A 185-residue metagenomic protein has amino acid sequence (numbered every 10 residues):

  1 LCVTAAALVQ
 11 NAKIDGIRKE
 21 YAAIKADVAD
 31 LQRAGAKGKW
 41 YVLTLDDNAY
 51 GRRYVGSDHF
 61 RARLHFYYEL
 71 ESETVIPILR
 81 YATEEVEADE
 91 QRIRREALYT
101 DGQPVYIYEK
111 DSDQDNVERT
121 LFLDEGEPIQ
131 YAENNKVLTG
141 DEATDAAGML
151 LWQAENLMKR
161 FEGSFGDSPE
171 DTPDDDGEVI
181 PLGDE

Functional and structural regions predicted by a protein language model:
L1-L8: Hydrophobic h-region of N-terminal signal peptides that target proteins for export in Gram-negative bacteria
L8-R63, D115-E185: Long terminal segments
S57-E84: Amphipathic N-proximal alpha-helical interface segments
L64-E69, R94-L98, E118-L121: Hydrophobic/aromatic beta-strand elements that line small-molecule binding cavities or substrate pockets in beta-rich
L70-L79, Y99-V105, F122-P128: Short, solvent-exposed coil/turn segments at beta-strand boundaries
R80-Y108: Mid-length scaffold segments of soluble, non-membrane domains
E84-E90, E109-N116, E133-K136: Short, solvent-exposed aromatic-acidic interface loops
